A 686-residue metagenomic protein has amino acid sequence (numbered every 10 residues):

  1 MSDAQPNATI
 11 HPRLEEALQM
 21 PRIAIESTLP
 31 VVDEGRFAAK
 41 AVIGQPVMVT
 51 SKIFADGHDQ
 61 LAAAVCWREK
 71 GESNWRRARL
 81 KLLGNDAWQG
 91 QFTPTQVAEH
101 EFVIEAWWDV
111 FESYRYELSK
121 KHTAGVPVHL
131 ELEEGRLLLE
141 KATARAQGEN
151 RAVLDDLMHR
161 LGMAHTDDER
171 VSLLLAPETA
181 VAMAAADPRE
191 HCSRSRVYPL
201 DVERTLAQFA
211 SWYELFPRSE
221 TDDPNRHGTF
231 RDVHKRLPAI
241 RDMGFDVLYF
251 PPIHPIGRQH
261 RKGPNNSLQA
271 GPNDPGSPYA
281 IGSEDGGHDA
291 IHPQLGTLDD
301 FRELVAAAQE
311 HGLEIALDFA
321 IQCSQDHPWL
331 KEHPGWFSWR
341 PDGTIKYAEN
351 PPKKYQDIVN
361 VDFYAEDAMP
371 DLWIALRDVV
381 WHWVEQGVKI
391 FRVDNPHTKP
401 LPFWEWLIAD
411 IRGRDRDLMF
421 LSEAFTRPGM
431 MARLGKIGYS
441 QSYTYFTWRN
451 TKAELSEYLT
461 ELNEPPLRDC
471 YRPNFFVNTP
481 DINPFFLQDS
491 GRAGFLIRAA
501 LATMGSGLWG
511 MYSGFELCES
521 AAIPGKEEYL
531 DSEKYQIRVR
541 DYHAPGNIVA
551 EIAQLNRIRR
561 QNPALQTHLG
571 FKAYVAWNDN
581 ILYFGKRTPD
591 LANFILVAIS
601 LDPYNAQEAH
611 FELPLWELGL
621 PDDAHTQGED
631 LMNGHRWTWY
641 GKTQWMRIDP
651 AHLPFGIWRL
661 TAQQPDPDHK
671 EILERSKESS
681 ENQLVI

Functional and structural regions predicted by a protein language model:
M1-S219, R226-D246, P255, A308 (+5 more regions): Carbohydrate-interacting/catalytic domains
W108-E112, I256-H260, Q325-H327, G429-A432: Flexible glycine/acidic-rich beta-alpha junction loops that bind and position SAM and/or redox cofactors in anaerobic
R204, Q208-T297, I358, D362-L372: Active-site-adjacent substrate/metal-binding segments within catalytic domains of carbohydrate-active enzymes
W212, Y249, A316-L317, R392 (+3 more regions): Generic enzyme active-site microenvironment
L237-P251, F301-F319, W383: Conserved beta-strand->loop/alpha-helix structural units within folded catalytic cores of enzymes with alpha/beta
P252-P264, F319-W336: Aromatic-lined carbohydrate-binding surfaces of glycoside hydrolases
P275-A306, E310-L313, C323-A544, A550 (+4 more regions): Alpha-amylase-like alpha-glycosidases and glucanotransferases acting on alpha-linked glucans and related
F319, A424, T479, L601 (+1 more regions): Residues immediately flanking
